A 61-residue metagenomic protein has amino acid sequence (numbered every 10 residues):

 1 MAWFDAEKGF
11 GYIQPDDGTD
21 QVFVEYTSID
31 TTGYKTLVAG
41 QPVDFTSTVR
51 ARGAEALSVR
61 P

Functional and structural regions predicted by a protein language model:
M1-A6: Structural detector for short beta-strands of small beta-barrel domains
K8-I13: Short aromatic-glycine-enriched beta-strand elements
Q14, E25, L57-R60: Residue-level detector of conserved, well-ordered beta-strand and adjacent loop positions that form binding/recognition
Q21-T32: Beta-strand/loop nucleic-acid-binding surfaces
D30-D44: Short nucleic-acid-contacting surface segments enriched for D/E, G, S/T with interspersed K/R
T48-P61: OB-fold/S1-family single-stranded nucleic acid-binding modules
